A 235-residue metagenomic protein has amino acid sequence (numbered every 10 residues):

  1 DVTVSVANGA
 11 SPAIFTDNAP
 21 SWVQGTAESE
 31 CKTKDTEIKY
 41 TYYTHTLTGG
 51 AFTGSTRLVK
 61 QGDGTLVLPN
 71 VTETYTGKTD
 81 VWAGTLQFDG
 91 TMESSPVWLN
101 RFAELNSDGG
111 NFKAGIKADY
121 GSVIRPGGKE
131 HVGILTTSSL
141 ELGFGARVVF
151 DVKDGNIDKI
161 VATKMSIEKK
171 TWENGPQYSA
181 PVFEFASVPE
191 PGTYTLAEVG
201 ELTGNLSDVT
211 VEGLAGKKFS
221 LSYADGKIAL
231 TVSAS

Functional and structural regions predicted by a protein language model:
D1-V4, E190: N-terminal, post-signal-peptide segments of secreted/periplasmic proteins
V2-T3, N156-I157, L202-N205: Short, charged/polar "capping" segments at the starts of alpha-helices and the immediately preceding loops
V6-E104, F112, S166-Y178: Extracellular repeat-rich scaffold modules on cell surfaces
A7-A10, A51-F52, G109-F112, K129 (+2 more regions): Secondary-structure transition/turn motif
I14, V59, R147-V149, V182 (+1 more regions): Beta-strand secondary-structure signal
C31, W172-S235: Extracellular/surface-exposed low-complexity segments
S94-P96, R101-T193: Extracellular beta-strand/loop-rich repeat segments of large surface/secreted proteins
